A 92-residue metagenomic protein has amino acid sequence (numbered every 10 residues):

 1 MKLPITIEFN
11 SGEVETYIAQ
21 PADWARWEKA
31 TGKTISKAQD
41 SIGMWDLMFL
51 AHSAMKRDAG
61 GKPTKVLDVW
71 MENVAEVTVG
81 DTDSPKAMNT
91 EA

Functional and structural regions predicted by a protein language model:
M1-E15, A25-W45, F49-A92: Charged interaction scaffolds used for protein-protein
